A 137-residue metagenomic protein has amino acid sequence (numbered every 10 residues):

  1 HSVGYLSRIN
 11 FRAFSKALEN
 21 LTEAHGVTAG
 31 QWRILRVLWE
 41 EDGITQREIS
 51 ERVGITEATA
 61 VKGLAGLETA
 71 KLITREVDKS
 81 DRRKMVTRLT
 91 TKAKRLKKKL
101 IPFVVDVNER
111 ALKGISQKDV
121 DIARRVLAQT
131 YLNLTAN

Functional and structural regions predicted by a protein language model:
H1-H25: N-terminal leader segment of winged-helix/HTH proteins
V3-Y5, H25-R36, R47, V61: Short alpha-helical elements of helix-turn-helix
S15, A65-R125: Charged, amphipathic alpha-helical coiled-coil/dimerization segments
V37, R52: Residues within the alpha-helical elements of helix-turn-helix
E41-T45: Short capping segments at the starts of secondary-structure elements
I49-S50, L67: Append "Primarily bacterial transcriptional regulators
I55-T59: Helix-turn-helix DNA-binding motif, specifically the short coil turn and the N-cap/start of the second
D119-N137: Exposed, interaction-prone assembly regions rather than primary DNA-binding/catalytic cores
